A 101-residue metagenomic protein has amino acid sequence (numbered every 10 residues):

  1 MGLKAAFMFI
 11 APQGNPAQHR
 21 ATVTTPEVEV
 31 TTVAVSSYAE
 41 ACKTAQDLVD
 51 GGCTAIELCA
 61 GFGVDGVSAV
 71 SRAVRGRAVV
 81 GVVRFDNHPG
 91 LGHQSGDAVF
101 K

Functional and structural regions predicted by a protein language model:
M1-A17: N-terminal basic/disordered segments at the start of proteins
A5-F7, T31-V33, E57-L58, A78-V82: Hydrophobic faces of well-ordered beta-strands that scaffold small-molecule active sites in alpha/beta enzyme cores
I10-P12, G61, F85-N87: Active-site beta-loop-alpha junctions enriched in small/polar residues
A17, A21-T25: Short aromatic-glycine-(Arg/Gly/Cys) micro-motifs in beta-strand/loop hairpins
P26-A39, F100-K101: Active-site mouth loops of central-metabolism enzymes
A39-V64: Amphipathic, hydrophobic secondary-structure cores in small proteins
V64-H88: Alpha-helix-loop-beta-strand connector modules within alpha/beta enzyme cores
H88-Q94: Short, charged, surface-exposed secondary-structure boundary motifs
